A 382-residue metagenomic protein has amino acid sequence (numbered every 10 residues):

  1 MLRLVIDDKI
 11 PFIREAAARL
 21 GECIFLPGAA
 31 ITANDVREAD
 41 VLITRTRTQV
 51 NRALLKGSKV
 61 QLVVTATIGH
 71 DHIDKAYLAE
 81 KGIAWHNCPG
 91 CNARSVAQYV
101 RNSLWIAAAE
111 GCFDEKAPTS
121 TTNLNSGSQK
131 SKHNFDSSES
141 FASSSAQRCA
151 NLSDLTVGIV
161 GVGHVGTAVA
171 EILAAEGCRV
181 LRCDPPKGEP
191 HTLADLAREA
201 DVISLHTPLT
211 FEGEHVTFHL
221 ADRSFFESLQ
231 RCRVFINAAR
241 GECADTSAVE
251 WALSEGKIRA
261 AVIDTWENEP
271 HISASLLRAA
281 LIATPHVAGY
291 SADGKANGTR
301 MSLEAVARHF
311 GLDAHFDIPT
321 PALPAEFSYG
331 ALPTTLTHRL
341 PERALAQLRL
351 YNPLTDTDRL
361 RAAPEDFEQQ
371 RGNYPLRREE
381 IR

Functional and structural regions predicted by a protein language model:
M1-A39: N-terminal glycine-/charge-rich "phosphate-binding" loop or analogous flexible N-terminal tail
D7, T44-R45, A66, S204-T207 (+1 more regions): Short, well-ordered coil/turn residues at beta-beta hairpins and beta-strand->alpha-helix junctions within
V41-E115: Phosphate/diphosphate ligand-binding glycine-rich loop within oxidoreductases
V50-N51, P186-A274: Rossmann-like adenosine-cofactor binding region
I83-G127, K132-V160, H164-E171: Phosphate-binding beta-alpha-beta segment of Rossmann-like dinucleotide-binding domains, i.e., the NAD(P)
A97-G111, A175-C178, R300-H309: Oxidoreductase and adenylate-handling cofactor-binding alpha/beta cores
A175-P190: NAD(P)-binding Rossmann-fold cofactor-contacting core
A238-R382: Rossmann-like dinucleotide-binding domain for NAD(H)/NADP(H)
